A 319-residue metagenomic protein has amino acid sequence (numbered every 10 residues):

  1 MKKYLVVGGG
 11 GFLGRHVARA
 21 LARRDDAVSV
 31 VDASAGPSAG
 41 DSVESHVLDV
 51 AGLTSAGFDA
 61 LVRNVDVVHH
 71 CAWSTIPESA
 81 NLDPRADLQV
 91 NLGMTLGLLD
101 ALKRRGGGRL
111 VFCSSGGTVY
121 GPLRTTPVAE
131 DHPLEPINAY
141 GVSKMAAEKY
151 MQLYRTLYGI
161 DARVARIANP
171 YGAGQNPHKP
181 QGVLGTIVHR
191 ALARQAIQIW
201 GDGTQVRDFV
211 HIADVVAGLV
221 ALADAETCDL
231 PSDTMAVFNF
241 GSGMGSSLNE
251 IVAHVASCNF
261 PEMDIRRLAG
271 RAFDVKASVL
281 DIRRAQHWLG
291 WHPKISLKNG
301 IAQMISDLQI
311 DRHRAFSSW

Functional and structural regions predicted by a protein language model:
Y4-R23: N-terminal Rossmann NAD(P)H-binding glycine-rich loop of SDR-like oxidoreductase domains
V7, V31, V68-S74, L110-G116 (+1 more regions): SDR active-site strand-loop-helix element
P37, I212, L219, V237 (+5 more regions): Conserved C-terminal active-site "lid" loop/helix of NAD(P)H-dependent oxidoreductases that clamps the redox cofactor
T54-V90: NAD(P)H-binding glycine-rich loop region in Rossmannoid oxidoreductase-like domains and their noncatalytic homologs
L82-G97, R109, T118, P122-V164 (+2 more regions): Catalytic helix-loop patch of NAD(P)-dependent Rossmann-fold dehydrogenases
T125, Q152-R207, I212-A223, G243 (+1 more regions): NAD(P)-dependent short-chain dehydrogenase/reductase
N169-P170, Q198, L219, E226-G243 (+2 more regions): A recurrent short beta-strand within the Rossmann-like NAD(P)-dependent oxidoreductase core
D202, M235-F238, S246-V252, F260-A277 (+1 more regions): C-terminal "lid/loop" region of Rossmann-like NAD(P)-dependent oxidoreductases
